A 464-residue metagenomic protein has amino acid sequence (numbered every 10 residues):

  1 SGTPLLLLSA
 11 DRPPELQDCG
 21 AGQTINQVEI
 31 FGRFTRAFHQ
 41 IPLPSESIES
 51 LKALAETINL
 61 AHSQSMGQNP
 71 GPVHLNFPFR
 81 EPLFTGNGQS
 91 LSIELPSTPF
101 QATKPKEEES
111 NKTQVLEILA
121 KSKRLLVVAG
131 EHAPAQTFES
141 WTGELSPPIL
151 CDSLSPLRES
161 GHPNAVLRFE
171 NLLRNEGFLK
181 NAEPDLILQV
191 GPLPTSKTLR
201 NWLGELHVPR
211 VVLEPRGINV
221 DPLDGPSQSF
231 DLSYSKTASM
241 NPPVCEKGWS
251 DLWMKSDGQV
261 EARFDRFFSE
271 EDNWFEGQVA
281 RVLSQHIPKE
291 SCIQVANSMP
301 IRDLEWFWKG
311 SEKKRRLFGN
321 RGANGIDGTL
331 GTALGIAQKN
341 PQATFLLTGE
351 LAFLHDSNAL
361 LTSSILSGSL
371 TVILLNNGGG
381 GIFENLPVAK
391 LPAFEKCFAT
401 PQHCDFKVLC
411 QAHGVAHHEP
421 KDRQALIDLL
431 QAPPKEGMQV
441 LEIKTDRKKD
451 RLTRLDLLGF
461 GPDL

Functional and structural regions predicted by a protein language model:
P4, L8, E15-V28, F34 (+1 more regions): Thiamine diphosphate
E15-T98: Internal gly/pro-rich beta-alpha loop/helix module that stabilizes soluble enzyme cofactors or their anionic handles
H62-N69, K112-L125, W141, A182 (+3 more regions): Glycine-rich phosphate/diphosphate-binding loops that line cofactor/substrate pockets in enzymes
P70-E108, L429-L464: Glycine/aspartate-rich loop-and-adjacent alpha/beta segment that forms the canonical ThDP
P70-K104, R210-M254: Terminal amphipathic helices with adjacent charged low-complexity linkers/tails
K106-L119, A133-A135, E270-H286: A short, well-structured juxtamembrane/interface segment
A129-P215, N219-P222, K313-A343, L354-N358 (+1 more regions): Glycine-rich, anion-gripping cofactor-binding loops and their flanking helix/strand elements in enzyme active sites
S256-P341: Active-site diphosphate/adenylate-binding microenvironment
